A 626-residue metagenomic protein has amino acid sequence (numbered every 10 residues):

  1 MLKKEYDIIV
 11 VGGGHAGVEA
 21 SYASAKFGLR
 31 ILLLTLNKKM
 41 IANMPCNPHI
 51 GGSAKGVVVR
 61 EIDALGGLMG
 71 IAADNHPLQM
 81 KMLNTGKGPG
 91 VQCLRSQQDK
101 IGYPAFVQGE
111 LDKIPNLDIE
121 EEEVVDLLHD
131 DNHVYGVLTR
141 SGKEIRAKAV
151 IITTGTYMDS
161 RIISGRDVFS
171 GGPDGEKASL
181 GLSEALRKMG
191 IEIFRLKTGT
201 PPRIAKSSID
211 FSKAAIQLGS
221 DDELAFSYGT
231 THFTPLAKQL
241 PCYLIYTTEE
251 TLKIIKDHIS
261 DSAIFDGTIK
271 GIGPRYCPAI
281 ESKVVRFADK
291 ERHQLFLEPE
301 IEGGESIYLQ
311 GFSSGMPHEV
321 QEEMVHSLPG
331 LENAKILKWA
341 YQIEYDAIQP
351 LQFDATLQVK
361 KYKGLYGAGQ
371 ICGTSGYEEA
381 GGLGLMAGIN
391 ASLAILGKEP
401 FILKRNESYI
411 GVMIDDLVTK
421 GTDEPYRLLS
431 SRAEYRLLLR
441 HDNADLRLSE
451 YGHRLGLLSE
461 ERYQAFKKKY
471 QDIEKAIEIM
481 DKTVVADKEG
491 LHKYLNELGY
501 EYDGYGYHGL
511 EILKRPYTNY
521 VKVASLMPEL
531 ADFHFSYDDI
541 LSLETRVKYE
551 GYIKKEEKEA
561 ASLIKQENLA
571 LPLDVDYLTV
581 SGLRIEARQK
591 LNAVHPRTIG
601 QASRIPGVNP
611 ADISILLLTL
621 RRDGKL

Functional and structural regions predicted by a protein language model:
L2-A16: Beta1/beta-strand and adjacent pyrophosphate-binding region of the FAD-binding site in flavoprotein oxidoreductases
K4-Y6, R140-A149: Core beta-strand elements of the Rossmann-like FAD/NAD(P) dinucleotide-binding domain in flavoenzyme oxidoreductases
A20-H129, S141, A149, T153-P173 (+2 more regions): Conserved N-terminal/central alpha/beta ligand/cofactor-binding core
N37, M82, S183-E322, G330 (+2 more regions): An anion/pyrophosphate-binding glycine-rich loop and adjacent beta-alpha core in soluble alpha-beta enzymes
Y308-T374, I402-D415, F535-K590, H595: A glycine-rich dinucleotide-binding beta-alpha-beta segment and adjacent secondary-structure elements that constitute
Q370-E378, E434-R436: Glycine-rich phosphate/pyrophosphate-binding beta-alpha loops
A380-F401: Internal hydrophobic alpha-helix adjacent to the cofactor/substrate pocket in enzyme cavities
R432, S449-S614, L618-L626: Extended, charge-enriched "interface" segments that sit outside catalytic cores
